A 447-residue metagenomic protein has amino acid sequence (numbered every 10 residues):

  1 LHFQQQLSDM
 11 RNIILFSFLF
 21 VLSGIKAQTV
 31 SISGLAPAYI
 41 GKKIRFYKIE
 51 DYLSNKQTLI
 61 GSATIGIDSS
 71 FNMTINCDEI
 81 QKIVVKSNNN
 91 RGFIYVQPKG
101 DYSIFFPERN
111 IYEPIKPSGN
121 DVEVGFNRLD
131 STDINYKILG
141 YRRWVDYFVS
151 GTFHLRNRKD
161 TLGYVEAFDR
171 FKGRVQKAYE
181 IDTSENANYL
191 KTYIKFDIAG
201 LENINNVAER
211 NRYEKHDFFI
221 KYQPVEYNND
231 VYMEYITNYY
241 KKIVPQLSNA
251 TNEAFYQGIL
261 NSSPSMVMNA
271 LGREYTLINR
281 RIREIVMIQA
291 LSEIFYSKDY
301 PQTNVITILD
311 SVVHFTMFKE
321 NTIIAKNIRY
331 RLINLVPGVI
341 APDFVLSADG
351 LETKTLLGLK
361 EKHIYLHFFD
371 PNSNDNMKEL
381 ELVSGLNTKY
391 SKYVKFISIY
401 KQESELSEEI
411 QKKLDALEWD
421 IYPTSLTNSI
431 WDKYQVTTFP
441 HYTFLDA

Functional and structural regions predicted by a protein language model:
L1-G34: Bacterial Sec-dependent N-terminal signal peptides
Q28-N186, I204, E209-F218: A non-transmembrane, solvent-exposed segment enriched in polar/low-complexity residues
Y193-I282: Charged, long alpha-helical assembly modules
M268-P337: N-terminal targeting signals for export/organelle localization
E320-L356, T424: N-terminal "domain-start" segment that seeds a small globular fold
K354-V383, F396: Short active-site neighborhood of thiol/selenol oxidoreductases, capturing the structured segment around
D375-D415, L426-D432: Structural microenvironment flanking redox-active thiols in thiol-disulfide oxidoreductases
L426-A447: Thiol/disulfide oxidoreductase modules built on the thioredoxin-like
